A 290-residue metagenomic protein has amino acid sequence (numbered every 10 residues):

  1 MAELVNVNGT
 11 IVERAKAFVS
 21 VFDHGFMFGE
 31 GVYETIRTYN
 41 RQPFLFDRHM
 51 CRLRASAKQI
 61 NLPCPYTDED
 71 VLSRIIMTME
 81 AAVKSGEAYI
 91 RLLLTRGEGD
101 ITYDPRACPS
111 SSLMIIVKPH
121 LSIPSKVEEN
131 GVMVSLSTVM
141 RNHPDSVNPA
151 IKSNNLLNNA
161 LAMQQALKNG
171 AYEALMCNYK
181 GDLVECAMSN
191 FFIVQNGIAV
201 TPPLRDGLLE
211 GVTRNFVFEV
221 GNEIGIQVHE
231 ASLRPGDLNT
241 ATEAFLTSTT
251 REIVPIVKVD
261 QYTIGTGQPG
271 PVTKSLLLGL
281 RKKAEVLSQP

Functional and structural regions predicted by a protein language model:
M1-L175, Y179-D182, L209, E219-P290: Conserved alpha/beta cores of soluble small-molecule-handling proteins
L175, D182-L204, E210: Glycine- and Gly-Pro-enriched alpha-helical subdomains that act as flexible, kink-prone "lid/hinge" or packing modules
